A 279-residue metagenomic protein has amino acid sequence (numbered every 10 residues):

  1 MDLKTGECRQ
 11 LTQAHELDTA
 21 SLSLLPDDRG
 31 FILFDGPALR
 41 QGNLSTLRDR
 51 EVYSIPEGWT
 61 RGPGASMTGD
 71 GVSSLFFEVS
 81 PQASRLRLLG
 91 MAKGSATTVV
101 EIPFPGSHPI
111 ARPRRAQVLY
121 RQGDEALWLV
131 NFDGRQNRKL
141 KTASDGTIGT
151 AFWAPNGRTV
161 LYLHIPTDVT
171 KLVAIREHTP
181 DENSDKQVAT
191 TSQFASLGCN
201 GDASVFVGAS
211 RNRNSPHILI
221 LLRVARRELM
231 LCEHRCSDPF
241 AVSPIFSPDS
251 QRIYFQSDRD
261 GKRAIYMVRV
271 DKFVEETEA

Functional and structural regions predicted by a protein language model:
D2-D18, Q41-R61, L89-S107, L129-G149 (+3 more regions): Multi-bladed beta-propeller domains
D28, D70-G71, R114-R115, G157 (+2 more regions): Conserved loop/turn motif of beta-propeller repeat scaffolds
G30-F31, S74-L75, V118, T159-L161 (+2 more regions): Hydrophobic beta-strand positions that form the internal "hydrophobic ladder" of WD40/Gbeta-like beta-propeller blades
F34, F77, R121, L163 (+3 more regions): Residue-level marker for isolated small/hydroxyl-bearing positions within beta-strands of beta-sheet-rich domains
P37-G42, Q82-L88, D124-L129, D168-R176 (+2 more regions): Structural motif
T167-V173, Q187-A225: Loop/turn-rich, solvent-exposed surfaces of beta-rich toroidal or solenoidal domains
A241-A279: Blade-level signature of beta-propeller repeat domains, shared across WD40, Kelch, NHL, RCC1 and BNR/Asp-box propellers
